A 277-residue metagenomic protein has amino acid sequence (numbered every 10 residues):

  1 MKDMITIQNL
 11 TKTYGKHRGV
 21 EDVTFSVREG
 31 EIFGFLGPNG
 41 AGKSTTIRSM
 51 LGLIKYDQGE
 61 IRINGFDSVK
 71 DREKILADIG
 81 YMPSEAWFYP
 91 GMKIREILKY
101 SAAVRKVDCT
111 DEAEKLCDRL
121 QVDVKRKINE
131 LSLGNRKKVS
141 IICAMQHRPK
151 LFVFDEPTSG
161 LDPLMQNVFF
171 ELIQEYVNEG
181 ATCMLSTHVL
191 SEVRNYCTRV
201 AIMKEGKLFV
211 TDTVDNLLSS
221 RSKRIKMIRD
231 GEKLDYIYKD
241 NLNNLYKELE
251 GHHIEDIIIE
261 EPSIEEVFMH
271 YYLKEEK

Functional and structural regions predicted by a protein language model:
G59-K70, K74-I75: Conserved ABC transporter NBD signature motif
T110-S132: Conserved ABC nucleotide-binding domain
I141: Hydrophobic anchor residue at the start of the ABC signature
F152-E156, L161: Catalytic Walker B motif of ABC-type/P-loop ATPase nucleotide-binding domains
V168-N244: ABC transporter nucleotide-binding domain
Y238-K277: C-terminal coupling/interaction segments
